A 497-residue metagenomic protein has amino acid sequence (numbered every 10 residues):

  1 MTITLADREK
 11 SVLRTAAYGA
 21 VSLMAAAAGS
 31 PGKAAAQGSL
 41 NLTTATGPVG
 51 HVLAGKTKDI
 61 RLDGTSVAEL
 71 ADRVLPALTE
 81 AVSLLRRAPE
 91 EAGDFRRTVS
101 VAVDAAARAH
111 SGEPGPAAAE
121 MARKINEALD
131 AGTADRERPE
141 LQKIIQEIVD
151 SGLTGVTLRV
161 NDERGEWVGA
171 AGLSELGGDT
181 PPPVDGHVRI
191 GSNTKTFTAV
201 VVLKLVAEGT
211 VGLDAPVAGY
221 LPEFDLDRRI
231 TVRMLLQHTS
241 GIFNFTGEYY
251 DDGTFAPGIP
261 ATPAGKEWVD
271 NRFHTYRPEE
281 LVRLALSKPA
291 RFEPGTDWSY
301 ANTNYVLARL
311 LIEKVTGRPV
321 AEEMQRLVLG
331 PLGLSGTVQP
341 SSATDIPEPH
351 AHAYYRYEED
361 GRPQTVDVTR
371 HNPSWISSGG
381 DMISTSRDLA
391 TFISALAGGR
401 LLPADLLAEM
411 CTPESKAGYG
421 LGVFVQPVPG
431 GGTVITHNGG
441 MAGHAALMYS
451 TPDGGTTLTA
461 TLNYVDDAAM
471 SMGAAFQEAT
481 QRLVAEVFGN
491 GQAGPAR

Functional and structural regions predicted by a protein language model:
T2-T133: Amphipathic alpha-helical interaction segments
A34-H51, V160-G165, A261-R277: An acidic intrinsically disordered interaction segment
L40-G50, V99-A109, P222-R228, V328-Q339 (+1 more regions): Short, mixed-charge aromatic SLiMs
A81, L205, L310-K314: Well-ordered alpha-helical scaffold segments within catalytic/enzyme domains
A134-L173, R318, Q364-R497: Catalytic loop of the DD-peptidase/beta-lactamase superfamily, centered on the K-T-G motif and neighboring
E137, L141, I190, T194 (+5 more regions): Hydrophobic (often cysteine-bearing) scaffold residues that line and stabilize catalytic clefts of nucleotide/cofactor
G152-T154, G178-L235, F292-T303, S377 (+1 more regions): Short active-site loop at a secondary-structure junction that contains or immediately precedes the catalytic residue(s)
E166, R228-V434, N438-G440: Short, surface-exposed loop or secondary-structure junction motifs that flank catalytic or metal-binding residues
